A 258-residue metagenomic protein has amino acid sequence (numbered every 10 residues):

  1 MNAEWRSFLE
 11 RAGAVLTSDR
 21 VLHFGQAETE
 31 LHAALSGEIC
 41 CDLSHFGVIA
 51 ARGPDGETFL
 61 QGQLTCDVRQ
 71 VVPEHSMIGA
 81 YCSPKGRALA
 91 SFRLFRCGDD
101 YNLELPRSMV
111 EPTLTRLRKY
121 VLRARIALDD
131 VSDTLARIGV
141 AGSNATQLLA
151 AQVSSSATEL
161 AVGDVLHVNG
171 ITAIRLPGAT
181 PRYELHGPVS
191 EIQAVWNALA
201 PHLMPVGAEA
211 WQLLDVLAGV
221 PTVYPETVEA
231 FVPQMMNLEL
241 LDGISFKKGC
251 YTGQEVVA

Functional and structural regions predicted by a protein language model:
M1-A258: Basic, glycine/lysine-rich polyanion-binding surfaces/domains
